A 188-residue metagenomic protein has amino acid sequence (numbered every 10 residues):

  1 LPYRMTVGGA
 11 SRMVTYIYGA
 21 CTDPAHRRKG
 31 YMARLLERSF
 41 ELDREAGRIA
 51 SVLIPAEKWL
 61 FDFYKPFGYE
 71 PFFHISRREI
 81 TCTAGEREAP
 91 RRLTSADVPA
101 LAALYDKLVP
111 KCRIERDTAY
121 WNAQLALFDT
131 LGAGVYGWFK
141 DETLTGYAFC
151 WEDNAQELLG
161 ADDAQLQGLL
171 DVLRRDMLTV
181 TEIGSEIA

Functional and structural regions predicted by a protein language model:
L1-D23, S76, T81-A84, Q165 (+1 more regions): Conserved acyl-donor/pantetheine-binding loop and adjacent beta-alpha core of acyl/acetyltransferases and related
L1-R4, V14-C21, V52, G137 (+1 more regions): Conserved beta-strand in the GNAT
G19-T22, R28-E41, P66, D162-R174: Conserved acetyl-CoA-binding loop-helix of GNAT-fold acetyltransferases
L36, D43-A56, R175-E186: Conserved GNAT acetyl-CoA-binding A-motif
W59: Conserved functional hotspot residues or short segments at active or partner-binding sites across diverse domains
F63-Y69: Conserved active-site tyrosine of GNAT-family acetyltransferases
E70-G168, V172: Amide-forming acyltransferase catalytic core, primarily the GNAT-like/NAT-type and related acyltransferase folds
